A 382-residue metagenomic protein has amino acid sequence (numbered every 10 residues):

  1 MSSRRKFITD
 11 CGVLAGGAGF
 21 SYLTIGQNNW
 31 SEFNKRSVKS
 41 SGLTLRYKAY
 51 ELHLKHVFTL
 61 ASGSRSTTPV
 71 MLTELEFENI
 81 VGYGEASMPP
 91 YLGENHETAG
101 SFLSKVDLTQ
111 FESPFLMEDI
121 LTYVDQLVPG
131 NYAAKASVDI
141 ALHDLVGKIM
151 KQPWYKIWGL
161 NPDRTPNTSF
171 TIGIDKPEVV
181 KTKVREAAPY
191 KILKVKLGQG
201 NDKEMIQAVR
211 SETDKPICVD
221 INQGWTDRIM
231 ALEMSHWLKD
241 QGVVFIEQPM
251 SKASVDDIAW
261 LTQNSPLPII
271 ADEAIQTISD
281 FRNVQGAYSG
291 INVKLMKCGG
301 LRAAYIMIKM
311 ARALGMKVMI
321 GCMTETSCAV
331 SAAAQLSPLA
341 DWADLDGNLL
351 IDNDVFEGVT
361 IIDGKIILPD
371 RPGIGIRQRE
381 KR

Functional and structural regions predicted by a protein language model:
M1, Y22-T59, E76: C-terminal segment of N-terminal export signals and the immediately downstream linker at the start of the mature
K6-N29: N-terminal export signals
K39, L43-L52, R65, V70 (+2 more regions): Flexible C-terminal active-site loop/helix
K39-Y47, L75-E76, V81-I149: Metal- or metallocofactor-binding catalytic centers and their adjacent structured scaffolds across diverse enzyme
T73, N79, V138, K151 (+6 more regions): Conserved, mostly hydrophobic/aromatic
M88, I174, L197-N201, Q223-W225 (+5 more regions): Active-site-proximal loop/turn and secondary-structure-junction residues that shape catalytic pockets, frequently
W154-S265: Metal-dependent enolase-superfamily TIM-barrel catalytic cores that perform enediolate-based chemistry
A253-I258, N264, P268-I270, A274-L345: Catalytic alpha/beta core domains of metabolic enzymes, predominantly
